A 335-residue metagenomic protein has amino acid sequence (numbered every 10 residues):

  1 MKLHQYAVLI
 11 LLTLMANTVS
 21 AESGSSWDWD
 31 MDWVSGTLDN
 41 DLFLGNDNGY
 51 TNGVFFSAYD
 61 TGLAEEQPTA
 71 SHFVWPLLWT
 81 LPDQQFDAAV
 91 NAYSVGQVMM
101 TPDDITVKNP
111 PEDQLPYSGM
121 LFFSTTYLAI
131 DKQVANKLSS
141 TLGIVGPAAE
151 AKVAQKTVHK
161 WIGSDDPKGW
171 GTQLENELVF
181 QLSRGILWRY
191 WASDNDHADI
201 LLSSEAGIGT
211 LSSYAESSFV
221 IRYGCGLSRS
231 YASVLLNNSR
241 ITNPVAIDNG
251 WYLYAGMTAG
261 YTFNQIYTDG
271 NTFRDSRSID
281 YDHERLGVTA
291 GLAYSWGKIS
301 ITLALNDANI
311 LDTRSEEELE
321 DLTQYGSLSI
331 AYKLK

Functional and structural regions predicted by a protein language model:
M1-D28, K335: Cleavable N-terminal export/targeting peptides
A21-E65, V95, M99-D104, G260-N271 (+2 more regions): Short glycine/proline- and aromatic-enriched beta-strand/turn motifs that initiate or cap beta-hairpins
A21-M31, G62-A89, I130-K137, R189-I200 (+1 more regions): Short loop/turn motifs that connect adjacent beta-strands in outer-membrane beta-barrel proteins
V34-N40, N91-M99, S140-G146, I186 (+7 more regions): Transmembrane beta-barrel strands of outer-membrane/channel proteins
N48-V54, Y117-L121, N136, N176-L182 (+5 more regions): Residues that define the transmembrane beta-barrel architecture of outer-membrane proteins
W75-A151: Long, hydrophobic/aromatic-enriched structural stretches that serve as scaffold segments
D103-V107, V220-K335: Outer membrane beta-barrel transmembrane domains
V145-A149, T157-Y261, L286: Internal, well-folded beta-alpha domain core
